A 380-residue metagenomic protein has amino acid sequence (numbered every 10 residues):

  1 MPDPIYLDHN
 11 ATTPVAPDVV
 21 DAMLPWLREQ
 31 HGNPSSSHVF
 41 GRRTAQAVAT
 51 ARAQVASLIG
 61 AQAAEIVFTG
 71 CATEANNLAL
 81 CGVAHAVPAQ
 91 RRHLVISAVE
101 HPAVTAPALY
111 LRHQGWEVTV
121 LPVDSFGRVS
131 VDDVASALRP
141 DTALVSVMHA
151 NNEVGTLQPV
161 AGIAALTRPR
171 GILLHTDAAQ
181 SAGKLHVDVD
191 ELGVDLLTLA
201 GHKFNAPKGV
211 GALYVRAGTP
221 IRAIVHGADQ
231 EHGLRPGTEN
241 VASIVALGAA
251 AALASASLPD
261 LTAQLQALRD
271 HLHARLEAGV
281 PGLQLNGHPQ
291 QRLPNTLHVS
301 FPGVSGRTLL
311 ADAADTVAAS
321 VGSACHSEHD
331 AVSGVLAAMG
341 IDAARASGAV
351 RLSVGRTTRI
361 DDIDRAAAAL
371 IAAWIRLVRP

Functional and structural regions predicted by a protein language model:
M1-P380: Pyridoxal 5′-phosphate
